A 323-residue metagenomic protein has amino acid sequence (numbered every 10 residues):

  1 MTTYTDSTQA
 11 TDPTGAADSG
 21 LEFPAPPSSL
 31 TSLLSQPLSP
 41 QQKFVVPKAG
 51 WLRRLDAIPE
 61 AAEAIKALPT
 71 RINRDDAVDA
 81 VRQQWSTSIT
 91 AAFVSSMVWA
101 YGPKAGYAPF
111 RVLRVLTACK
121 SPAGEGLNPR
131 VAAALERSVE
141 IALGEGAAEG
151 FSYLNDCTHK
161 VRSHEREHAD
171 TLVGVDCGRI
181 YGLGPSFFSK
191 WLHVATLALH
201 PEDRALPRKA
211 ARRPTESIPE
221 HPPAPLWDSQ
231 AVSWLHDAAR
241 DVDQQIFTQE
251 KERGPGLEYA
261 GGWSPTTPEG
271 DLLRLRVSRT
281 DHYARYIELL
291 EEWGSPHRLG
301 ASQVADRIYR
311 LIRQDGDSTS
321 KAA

Functional and structural regions predicted by a protein language model:
T2-A132, L197, R313-A323: Structure-specific DNA junction-binding interface
T2-P47, S189, T196-A323: C-terminal accessory module of base-excision DNA glycosylases/AP lyases that mediates lesion recognition and DNA
P37, P59-A62, A142, G146 (+2 more regions): Short, flexible helical or helix-coil boundary motifs
A80-Q84, S95, W99, R137 (+4 more regions): Residues that form generic nucleotide/phosphate-binding pockets
W85-I89, Y181, R279, Y283: Aromatic-acidic/polar surface patches that form glycan- and anion
S86-S88, S95, K104-I180: Helix-hairpin-helix/helix-loop-helix acidic hairpins
S138-I141, E145, C157-K160, V194 (+3 more regions): Mid-sequence acidic-hydrophobic segments that form the walls of catalytic/ligand-binding cavities or oligomerization
